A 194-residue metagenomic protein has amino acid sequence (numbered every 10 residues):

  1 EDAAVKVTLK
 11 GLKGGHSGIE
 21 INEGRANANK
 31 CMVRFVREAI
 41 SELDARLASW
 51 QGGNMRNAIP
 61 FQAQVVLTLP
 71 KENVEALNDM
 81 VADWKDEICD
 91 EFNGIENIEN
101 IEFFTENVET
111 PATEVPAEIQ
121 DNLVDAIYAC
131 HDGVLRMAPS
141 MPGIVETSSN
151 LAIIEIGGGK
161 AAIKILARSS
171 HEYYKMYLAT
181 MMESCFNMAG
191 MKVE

Functional and structural regions predicted by a protein language model:
E1-R168: Midchain, well-structured core segments that form catalytic/ion-binding scaffolds
G159-I165, K175, M191-E194: Serine-dependent amide/ester hydrolase catalytic core
Y173-K192: Redox- and metal-dependent alpha/beta enzyme cores, enriched for Fe-S-associated oxidoreductases and cofactor-handling
